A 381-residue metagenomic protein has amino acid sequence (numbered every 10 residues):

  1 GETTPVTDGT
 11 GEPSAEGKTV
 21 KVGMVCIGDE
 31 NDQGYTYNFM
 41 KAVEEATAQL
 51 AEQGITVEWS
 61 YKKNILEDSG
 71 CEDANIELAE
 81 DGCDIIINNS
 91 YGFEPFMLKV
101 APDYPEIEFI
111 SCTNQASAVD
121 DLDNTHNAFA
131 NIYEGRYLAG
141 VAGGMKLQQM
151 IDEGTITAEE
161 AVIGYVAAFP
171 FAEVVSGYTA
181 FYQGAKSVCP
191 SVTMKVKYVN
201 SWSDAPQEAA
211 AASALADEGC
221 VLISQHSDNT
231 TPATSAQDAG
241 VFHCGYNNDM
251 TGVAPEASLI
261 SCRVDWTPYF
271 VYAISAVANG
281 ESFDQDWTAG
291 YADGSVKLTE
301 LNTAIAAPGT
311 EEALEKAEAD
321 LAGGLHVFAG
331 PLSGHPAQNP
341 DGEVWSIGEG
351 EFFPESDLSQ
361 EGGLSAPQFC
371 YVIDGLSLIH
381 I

Functional and structural regions predicted by a protein language model:
G11-A15, V22-A42, A46, L50 (+3 more regions): Extracytoplasmic "Venus flytrap"
V43, R136-V192, D286-A307: An alpha-beta-alpha
V57-A79, N200-D217: Structural motif
G82-Y91, E108-C112, E218-N229, C244-Y246: Periplasmic-binding protein-like
P102-F129, N248-E256: Flexible loop/hinge segments that line or gate small-molecule binding clefts
A128-A158, C262-F283: Hydrophobic alpha-helical segments within soluble ligand-binding/sensing domains
A172-C220: Extracellular/periplasmic Venus flytrap/periplasmic-binding protein
I379-I381: Conserved small/polar residues in nucleotide/adenosyl-binding loops
